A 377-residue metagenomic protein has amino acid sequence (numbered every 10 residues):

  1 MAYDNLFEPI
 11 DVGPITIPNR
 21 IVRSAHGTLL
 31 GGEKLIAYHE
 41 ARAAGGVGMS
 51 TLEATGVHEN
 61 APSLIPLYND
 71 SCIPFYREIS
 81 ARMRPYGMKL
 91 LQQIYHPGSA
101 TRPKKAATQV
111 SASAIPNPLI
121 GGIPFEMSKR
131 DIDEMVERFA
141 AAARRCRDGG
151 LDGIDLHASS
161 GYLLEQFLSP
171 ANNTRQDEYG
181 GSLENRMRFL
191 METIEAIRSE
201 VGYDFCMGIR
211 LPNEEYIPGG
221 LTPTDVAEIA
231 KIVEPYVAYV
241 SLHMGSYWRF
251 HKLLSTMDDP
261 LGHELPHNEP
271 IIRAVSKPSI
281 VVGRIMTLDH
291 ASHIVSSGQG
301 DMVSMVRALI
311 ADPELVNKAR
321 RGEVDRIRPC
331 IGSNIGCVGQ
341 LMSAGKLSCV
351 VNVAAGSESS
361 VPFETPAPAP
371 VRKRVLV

Functional and structural regions predicted by a protein language model:
M1-V377: Flavin-dependent oxidoreductase catalytic cores
